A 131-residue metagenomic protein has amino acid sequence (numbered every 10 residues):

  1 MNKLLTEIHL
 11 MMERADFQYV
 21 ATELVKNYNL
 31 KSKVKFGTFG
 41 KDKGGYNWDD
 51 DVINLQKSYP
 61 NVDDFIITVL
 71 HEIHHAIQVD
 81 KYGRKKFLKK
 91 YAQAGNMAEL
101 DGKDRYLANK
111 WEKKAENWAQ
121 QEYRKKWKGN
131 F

Functional and structural regions predicted by a protein language model:
M1-L10, A98-L100: A short, surface-exposed helix-loop junction/capping segment
M1-L4, N27-Y28, S32-D42, Y59 (+1 more regions): Hydrophobic or amphipathic, alpha-helical segments that drive membrane association/targeting
I8-L30: Zn2+-dependent metallopeptidase catalytic core
E13-F17, I66, L107, W111: Hydrophobic (often cysteine-bearing) scaffold residues that line and stabilize catalytic clefts of nucleotide/cofactor
I53-V69: Short pre-active-site segment immediately N-terminal to the catalytic Zn-binding motif
D63, V79-K113: Post-HEXXH active-site segment of zinc metalloproteases
I67-D80, A115: Active-site recognition of the HExxH zinc-binding catalytic motif
A119-F131: Short helix/loop segments within enzyme catalytic domains that coordinate or immediately flank catalytic cofactors
